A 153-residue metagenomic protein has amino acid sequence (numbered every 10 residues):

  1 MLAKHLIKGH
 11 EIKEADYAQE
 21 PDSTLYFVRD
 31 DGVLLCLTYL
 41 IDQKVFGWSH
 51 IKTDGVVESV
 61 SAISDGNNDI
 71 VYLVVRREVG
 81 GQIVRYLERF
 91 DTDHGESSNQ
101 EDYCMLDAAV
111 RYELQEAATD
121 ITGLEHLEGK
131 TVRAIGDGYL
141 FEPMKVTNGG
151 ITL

Functional and structural regions predicted by a protein language model:
M1-L153: Beta-sheet repeat architectures centered on beta-propellers
